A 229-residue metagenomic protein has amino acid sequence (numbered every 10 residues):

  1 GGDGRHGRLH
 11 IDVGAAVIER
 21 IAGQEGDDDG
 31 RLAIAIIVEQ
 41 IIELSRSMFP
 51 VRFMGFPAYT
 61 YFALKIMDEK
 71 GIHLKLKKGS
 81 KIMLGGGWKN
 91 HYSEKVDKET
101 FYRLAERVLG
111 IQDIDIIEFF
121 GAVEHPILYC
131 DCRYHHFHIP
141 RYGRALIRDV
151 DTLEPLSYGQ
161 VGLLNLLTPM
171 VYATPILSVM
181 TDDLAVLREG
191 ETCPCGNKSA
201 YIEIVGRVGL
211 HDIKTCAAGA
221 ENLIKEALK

Functional and structural regions predicted by a protein language model:
G2-K229: Active-site glycine/GP-rich loop and adjacent strand/helix microenvironment that borders small-molecule binding pockets
